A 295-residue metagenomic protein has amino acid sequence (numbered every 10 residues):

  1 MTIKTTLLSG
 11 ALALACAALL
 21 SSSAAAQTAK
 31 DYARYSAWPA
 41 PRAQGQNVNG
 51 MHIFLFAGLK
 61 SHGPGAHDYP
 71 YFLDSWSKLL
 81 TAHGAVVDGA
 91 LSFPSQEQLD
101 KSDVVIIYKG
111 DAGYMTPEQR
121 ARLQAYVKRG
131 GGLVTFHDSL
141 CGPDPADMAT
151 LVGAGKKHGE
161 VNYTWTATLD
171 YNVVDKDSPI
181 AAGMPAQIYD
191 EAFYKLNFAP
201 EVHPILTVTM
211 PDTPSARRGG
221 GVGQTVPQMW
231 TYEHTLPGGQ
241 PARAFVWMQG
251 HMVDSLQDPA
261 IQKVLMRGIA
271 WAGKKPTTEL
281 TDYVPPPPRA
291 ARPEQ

Functional and structural regions predicted by a protein language model:
M1-A11: Bacterial N-terminal signal peptides that target proteins for export
S9-S21: Bacterial N-terminal signal peptides
S22-A26: Sec/Tat signal peptide C-region and signal peptidase I cleavage site
Q27-G50, K78, A82, P214-P227 (+1 more regions): Extracellular ligand-binding/catalytic regions of CAZymes and related secreted enzymes and adhesion modules
N49, T135-G219, T281-Q295: An acidic, glycine-rich "communication" segment
I53-G58, D100-D144, W247: Short alpha-beta junction capping motif
L59-G63, P94-Q96, G110-Y114, L133 (+5 more regions): Solvent-exposed loop/turn segments at secondary-structure junctions within structured extracellular/periplasmic domains
K60-L73: Glycine- and acidic-residue-enriched helix-capping/strand-helix junction motifs
